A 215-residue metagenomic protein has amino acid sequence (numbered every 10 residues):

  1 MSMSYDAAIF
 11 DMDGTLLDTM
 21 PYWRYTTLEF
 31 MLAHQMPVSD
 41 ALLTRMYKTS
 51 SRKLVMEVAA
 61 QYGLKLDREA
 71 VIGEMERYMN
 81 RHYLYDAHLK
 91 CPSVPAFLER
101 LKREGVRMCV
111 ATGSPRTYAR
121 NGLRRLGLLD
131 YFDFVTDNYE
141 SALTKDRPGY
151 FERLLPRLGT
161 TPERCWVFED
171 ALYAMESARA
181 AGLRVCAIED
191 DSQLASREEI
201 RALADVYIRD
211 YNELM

Functional and structural regions predicted by a protein language model:
M1-D6, E99-K102, R116, R120-M215: Asp-based, Mg2+/Mn2+-dependent phosphohydrolase catalytic module
M1-T44: Active-site neighborhood of HAD-like aspartate-dependent phosphohydrolases
T15, T112-S114: Conserved phosphate-coupling serine/threonine residues in phosphotransfer and NTP-handling enzymes
L16, K90, M108, V167-F168: Conserved SAM-binding loop
T26, L54, S93, Y118-N121 (+1 more regions): Phosphate- and divalent-cation-binding pockets in alpha/beta enzyme and binding domains that engage nucleotide-derived
F30-G63, R68-E69, G73: Alpha-helical substrate-recognition element adjacent to the catalytic core
P37, R107, R184: Residue-level detector of anion-binding/catalytic polar loops
V58-A96: Metal-dependent phosphoesterase signature
